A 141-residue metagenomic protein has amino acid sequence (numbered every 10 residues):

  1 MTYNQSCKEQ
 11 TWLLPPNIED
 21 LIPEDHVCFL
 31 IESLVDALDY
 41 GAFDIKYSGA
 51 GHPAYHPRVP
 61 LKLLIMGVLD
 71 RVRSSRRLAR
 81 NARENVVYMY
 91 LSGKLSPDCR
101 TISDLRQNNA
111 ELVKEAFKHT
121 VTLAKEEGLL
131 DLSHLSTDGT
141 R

Functional and structural regions predicted by a protein language model:
M1-V35: Charged, often Cys/His-bearing segments associated with DNA-binding zinc-finger transcription factors
K8-L13, D39-F43, P97-C99: Short acidic (Asp/Glu) and glycine-rich catalytic loops that position anionic groups and cofactors
N17, V59-I65, T101, H119: A general alpha-helix detector
P23, V27, G51-V59, R71-S74 (+2 more regions): Secondary-structure capping and boundary motifs in well-ordered enzyme cores
E24-I65: Basic, short loop/linker segments at the boundary and entry of helix-turn-helix/winged-helix-like folds
R77-Y90: DNA-recognition alpha helix
S92-R141: Active-site- or DNA-interface-adjacent structural scaffold in DNA-acting proteins
